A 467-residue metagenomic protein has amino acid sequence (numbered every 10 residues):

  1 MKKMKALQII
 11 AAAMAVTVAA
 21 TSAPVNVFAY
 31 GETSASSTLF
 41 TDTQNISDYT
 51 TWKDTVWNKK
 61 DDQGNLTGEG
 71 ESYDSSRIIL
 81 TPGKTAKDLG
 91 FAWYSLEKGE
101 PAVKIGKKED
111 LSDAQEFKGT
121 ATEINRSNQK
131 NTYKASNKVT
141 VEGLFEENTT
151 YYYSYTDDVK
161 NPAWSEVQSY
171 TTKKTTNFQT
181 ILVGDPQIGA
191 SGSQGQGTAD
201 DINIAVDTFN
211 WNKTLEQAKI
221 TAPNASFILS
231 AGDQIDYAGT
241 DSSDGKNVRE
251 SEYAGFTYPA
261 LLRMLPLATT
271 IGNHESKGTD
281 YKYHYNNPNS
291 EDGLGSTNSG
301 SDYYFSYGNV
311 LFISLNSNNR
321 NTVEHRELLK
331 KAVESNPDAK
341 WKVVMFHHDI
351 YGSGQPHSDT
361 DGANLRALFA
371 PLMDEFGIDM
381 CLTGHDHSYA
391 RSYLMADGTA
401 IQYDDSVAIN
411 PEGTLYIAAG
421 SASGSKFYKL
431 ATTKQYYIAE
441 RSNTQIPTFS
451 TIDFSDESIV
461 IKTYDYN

Functional and structural regions predicted by a protein language model:
M1-I10: Bacterial Sec-dependent N-terminal signal peptides
A11, S22-A199, Q445, S455-N467: Acidic, histidine-bearing metal-coordination/catalytic regions of metal-dependent phosphoesterases
E147-K174, G195, A199-D201, S242-D338 (+3 more regions): Extended active-site neighborhood of metal-dependent phosphoesterases/phosphodiesterases
T175-T198, H325-A363, S421-S423: Mobile, glycine- and charge-enriched loop segments and immediately flanking short secondary-structure elements within
F178-T270, E275: Conserved, compact domain cores that house catalytic/ligand-binding motifs in diverse enzymes and effector modules
L182-G184, F227-D233, L267-N273, N316 (+3 more regions): Active-site neighborhood of phospho(di)ester-bond hydrolases with catalytic His/Asp-centered motifs
P186-A190, Q234-A238, N273-K277, F312 (+5 more regions): Solvent-exposed loop/turn segments at secondary-structure junctions within structured extracellular/periplasmic domains
T198-N203, N210, A238-R249, A339-C381: Active-site-proximal segments of metal-dependent phosphoesterases and phosphodiesterases across multiple
